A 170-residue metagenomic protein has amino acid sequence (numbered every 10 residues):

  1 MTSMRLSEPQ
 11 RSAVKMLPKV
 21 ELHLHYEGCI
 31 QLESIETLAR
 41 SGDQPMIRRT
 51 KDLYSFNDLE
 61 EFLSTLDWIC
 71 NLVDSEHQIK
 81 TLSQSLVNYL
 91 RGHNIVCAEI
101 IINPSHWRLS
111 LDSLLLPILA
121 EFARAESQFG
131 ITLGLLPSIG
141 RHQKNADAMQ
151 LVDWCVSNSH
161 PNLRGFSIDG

Functional and structural regions predicted by a protein language model:
M1-G170: Metal-cofactor-binding active-site regions of metalloenzymes
